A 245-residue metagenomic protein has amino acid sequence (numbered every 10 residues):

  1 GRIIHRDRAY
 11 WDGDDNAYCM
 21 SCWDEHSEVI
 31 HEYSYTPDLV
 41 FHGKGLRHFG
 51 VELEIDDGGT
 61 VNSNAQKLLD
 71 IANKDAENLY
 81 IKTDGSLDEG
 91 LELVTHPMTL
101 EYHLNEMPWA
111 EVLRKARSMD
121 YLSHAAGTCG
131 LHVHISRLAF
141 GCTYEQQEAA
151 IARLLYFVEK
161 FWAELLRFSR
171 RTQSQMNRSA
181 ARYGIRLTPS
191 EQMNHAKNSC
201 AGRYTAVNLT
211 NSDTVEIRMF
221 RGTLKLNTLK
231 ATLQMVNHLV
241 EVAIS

Functional and structural regions predicted by a protein language model:
R2, Y10-D120: Terminal catalytic/cofactor-binding subdomain
G43-F49, A125-G127, N211: Solvent-exposed loop and beta-edge segments used for protein-protein assembly and interaction
E52-D56, G90-E101, E148-Y156, E216-T223 (+1 more regions): Active-site ExK catalytic segment of metal-dependent nucleases
E54, G90-E92, H124-G141, T214-R218: Histidine-centered divalent-metal-coordination microenvironment in nucleic-acid enzymes
Y102-K115, A139-S169, K225-V240: Helical (often loop-to-helix) elements that flank the catalytic cores of nucleotide-handling enzymes
S123-I135, R167-A181, S245: Short glycine-rich, low-complexity/disordered patches
E148-T223: Aromatic/basic-lined ligand-recognition segments that form π-stacking hydrophobic pockets flanked by Lys/Arg to engage
L209-S245: Modules that initiate DNA replication and primer synthesis
